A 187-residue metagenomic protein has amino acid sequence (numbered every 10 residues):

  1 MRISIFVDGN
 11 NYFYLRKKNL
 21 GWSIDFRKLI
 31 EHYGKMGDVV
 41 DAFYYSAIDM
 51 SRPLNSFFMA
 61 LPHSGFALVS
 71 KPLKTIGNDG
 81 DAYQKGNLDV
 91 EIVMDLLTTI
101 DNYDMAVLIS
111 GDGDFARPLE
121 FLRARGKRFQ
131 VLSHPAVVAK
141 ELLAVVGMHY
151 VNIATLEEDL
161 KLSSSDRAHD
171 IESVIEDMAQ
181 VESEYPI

Functional and structural regions predicted by a protein language model:
M1-I187: Terminal and domain-boundary accessory regions
